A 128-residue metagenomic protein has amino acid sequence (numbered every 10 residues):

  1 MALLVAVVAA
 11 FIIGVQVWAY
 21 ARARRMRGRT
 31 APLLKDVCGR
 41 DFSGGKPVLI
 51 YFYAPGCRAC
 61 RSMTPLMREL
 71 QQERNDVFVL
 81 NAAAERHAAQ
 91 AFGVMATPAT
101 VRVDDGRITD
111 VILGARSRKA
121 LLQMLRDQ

Functional and structural regions predicted by a protein language model:
M1-A31: N-terminal targeting signals for export/organelle localization
G39-D41, Q90-F92: Short amphipathic alpha-helix with an adjacent loop that forms part of the alpha/beta core around
F42-P55: Short active-site neighborhood of thiol/selenol oxidoreductases, capturing the structured segment around
F52, E73-A88: Thiol-based oxidoreductase modules, predominantly thioredoxin-like and allied folds used for disulfide exchange
C57-C60, T100: The canonical Cys-X-X-Cys-His
R61-E73: Typically the conserved alpha-helix immediately C-terminal to a functionally engaged Cys/Sec in thioredoxin-like
F92-V101: Structural micro-motif
R102-Q128: Non-catalytic, surface beta->alpha helical segment in thiol-disulfide oxidoreductase systems
